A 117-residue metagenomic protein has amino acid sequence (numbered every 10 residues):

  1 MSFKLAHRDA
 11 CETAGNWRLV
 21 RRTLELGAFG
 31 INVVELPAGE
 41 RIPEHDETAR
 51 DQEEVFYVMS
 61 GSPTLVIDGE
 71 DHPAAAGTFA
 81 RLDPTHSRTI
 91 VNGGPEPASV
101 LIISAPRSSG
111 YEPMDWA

Functional and structural regions predicted by a protein language model:
M1-G30, P37-A38, Y111-A117: A short, N-terminal "cap"/entry segment at the start of jelly-roll beta-barrel domains of the cupin/DSBH fold
R21-T23, P43-A49, V91-G93: Short histidine-centered beta-strand/loop micro-motifs that create catalytic or ligand/metal-coordination sites
V33-P37, T48-V66, I103: Short, conserved beta-strand element in jelly-roll/cupin
R41-P43, A80, T85-I90: Histidine-centered metal-chelating micro-motifs
V55, S62-T64, D71, S87 (+1 more regions): Structural motif
G69-T85: Short acidic-glycine-tyrosine-enriched beta hairpin
T89-A117: Double-stranded beta-helix
